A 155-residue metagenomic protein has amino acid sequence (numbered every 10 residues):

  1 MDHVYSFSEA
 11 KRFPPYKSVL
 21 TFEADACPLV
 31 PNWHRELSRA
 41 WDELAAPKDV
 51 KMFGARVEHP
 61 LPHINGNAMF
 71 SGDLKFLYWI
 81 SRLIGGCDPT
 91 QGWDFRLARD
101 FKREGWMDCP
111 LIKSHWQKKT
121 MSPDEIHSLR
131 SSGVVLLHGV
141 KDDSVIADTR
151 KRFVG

Functional and structural regions predicted by a protein language model:
M1-K17: Active-site-proximal specificity loops/subdomain of glycosyltransferases
S8-A10, A40, L44: Hydrophobic helix-cap positions at the C-terminus of alpha-helices in RecA-like/P-loop ATPase nucleotide-binding cores
P14-C27: Short beta-strand-to-loop acidic/aromatic patch adjacent to the donor-nucleotide binding site
P28-N32, D42-G155: Catalytic core and acceptor-binding pocket of nucleotide-sugar-dependent glycosyltransferases
